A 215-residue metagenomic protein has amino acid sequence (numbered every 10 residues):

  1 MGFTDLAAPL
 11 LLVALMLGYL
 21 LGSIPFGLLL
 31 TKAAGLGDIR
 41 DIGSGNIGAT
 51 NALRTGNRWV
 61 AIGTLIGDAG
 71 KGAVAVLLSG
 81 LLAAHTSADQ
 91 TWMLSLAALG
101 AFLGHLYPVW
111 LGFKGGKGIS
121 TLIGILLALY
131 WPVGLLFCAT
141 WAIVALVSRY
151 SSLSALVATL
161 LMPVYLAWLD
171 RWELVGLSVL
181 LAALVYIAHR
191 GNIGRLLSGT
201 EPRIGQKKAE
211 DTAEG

Functional and structural regions predicted by a protein language model:
M1-V13, V76-L96, L127-V133, L166-L177: Helix-coil boundary and interhelical linker segments in multi-pass alpha-helical membrane proteins
L10, A14, G18-Y19, S23 (+13 more regions): Alpha-helical transmembrane segments in multi-pass membrane proteins
G27-K32, T50-N51, G104-K114, W141-S148 (+1 more regions): C-terminal ends of transmembrane helices
L28-V60, N192-G215: Cytosolic, membrane-interface loops and tails of multi-pass inner-membrane proteins
G37-A49, W110-I123, Y150-L156: Short, non-helical or kinked segments that cap or interrupt transmembrane helices
L53-N57, S79-A83, G100, G104 (+2 more regions): Interfacial segments of multi-pass membrane proteins
F113-K117, C138-A142, L174-L181, R195-I204: A cytosolic-side transmembrane-helix exit/cap motif
L135, S151-A158, L169-L184: Loop-to-transmembrane alpha-helix initiation sites
